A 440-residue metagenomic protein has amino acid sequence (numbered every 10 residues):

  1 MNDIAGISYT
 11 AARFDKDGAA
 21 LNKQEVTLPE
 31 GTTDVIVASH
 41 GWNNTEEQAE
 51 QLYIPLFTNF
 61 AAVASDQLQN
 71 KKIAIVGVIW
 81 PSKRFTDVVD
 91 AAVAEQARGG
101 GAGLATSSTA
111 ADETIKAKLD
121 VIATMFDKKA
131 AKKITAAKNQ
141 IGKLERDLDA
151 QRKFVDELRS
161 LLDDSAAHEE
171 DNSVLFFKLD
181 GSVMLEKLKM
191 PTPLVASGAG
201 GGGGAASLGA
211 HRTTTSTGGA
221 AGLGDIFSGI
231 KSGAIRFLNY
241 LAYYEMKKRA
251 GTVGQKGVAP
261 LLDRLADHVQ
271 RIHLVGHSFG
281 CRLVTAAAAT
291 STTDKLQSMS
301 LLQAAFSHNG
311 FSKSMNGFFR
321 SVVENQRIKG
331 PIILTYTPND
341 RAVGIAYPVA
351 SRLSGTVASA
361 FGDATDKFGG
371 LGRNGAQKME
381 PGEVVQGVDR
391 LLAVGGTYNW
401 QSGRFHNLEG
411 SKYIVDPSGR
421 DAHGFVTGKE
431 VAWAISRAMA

Functional and structural regions predicted by a protein language model:
M1-A19, W80-R84, A92-T114, D120 (+3 more regions): Lipolytic serine-hydrolase domain surface
M1-P29, N43-E47, K72: N-terminal charged/capping segments associated with class I S-adenosyl-L-methionine
P29-A92, E145-I226: Short, surface-exposed "cap/lid" segments of acyl-processing enzymes
A38-S39, V275, T335: Short hydrophobic segments within beta-strands
E47, T109, A137, G142 (+7 more regions): Extended recognition/assembly regions associated with phosphoester-bond processing machinery
K72-R159: Long, internal stretches of domain cores in catalytic or enzyme-like folds, emphasizing the mature domain core
V275-G280, V284: Gly/Ala-rich beta-loop-alpha elbow adjacent to hydrolase catalytic centers
